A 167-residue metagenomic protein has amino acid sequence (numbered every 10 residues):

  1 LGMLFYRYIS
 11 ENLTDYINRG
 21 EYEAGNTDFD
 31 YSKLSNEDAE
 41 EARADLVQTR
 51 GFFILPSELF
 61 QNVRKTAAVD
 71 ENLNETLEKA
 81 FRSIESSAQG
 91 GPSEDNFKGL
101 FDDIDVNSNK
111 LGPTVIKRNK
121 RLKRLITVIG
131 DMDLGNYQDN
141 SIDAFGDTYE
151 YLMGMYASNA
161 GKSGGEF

Functional and structural regions predicted by a protein language model:
L1-F167: Non-catalytic, mostly N-terminal accessory regions of nucleic-acid modification and defense proteins
